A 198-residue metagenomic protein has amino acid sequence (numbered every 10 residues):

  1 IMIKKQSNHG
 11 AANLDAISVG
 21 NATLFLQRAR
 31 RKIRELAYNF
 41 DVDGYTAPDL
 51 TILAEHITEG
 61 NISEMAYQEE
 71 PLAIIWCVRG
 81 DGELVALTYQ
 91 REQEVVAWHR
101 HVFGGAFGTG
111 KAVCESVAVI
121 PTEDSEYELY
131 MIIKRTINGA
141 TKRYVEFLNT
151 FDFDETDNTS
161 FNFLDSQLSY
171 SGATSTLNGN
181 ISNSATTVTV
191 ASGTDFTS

Functional and structural regions predicted by a protein language model:
I1-A73, L87-I120: Beta-propeller and closely related beta-pinwheel folds
A22-L24, P71-W76, E123-I132, T136-Y144: Entry beta-strands of beta-propeller and related beta-repeat scaffolds
A29, D81, Q90, R135-I137: Residue-level signature of beta-propeller blades and closely related beta-rich strand-turn architectures in secreted
T46-T58, R100, T141-S198: Autoprocessing Asn-cyclization modules and mimics
Q90, G105-G110, V119-Y130, K134-R135 (+1 more regions): DNA transaction DNA-binding modules
